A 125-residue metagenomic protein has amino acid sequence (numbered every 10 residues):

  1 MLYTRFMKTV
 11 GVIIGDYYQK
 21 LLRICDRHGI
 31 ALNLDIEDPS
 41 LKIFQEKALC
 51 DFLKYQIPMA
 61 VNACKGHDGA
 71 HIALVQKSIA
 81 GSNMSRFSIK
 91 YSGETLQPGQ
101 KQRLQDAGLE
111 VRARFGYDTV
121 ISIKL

Functional and structural regions predicted by a protein language model:
M1-Y3, G99-L125: Flexible, glycine-/charge-rich segments associated with ATP-binding catalytic modules
L2-Y3, L41-E46: Conserved micro-motifs of the catalytic ATP-binding
R5-C25: Short beta-to-alpha transition helix within the HATPase_c
I24, G29-N33, D68-A73: Residues at or immediately flanking beta-strands
A31-L41: Conserved catalytic submotifs in the C-terminal HATPase_c
E46-H71, R103: Conserved ATP-binding N-box helix of the HATPase_c
G69-N83: Short beta-strand/loop element within the Bergerat-fold HATPase_c
A80-R112: Glycine-rich/acidic phosphate-handling loop/turn and adjacent ATP-lid/helix of nucleotide-binding kinase/ATPase domains
